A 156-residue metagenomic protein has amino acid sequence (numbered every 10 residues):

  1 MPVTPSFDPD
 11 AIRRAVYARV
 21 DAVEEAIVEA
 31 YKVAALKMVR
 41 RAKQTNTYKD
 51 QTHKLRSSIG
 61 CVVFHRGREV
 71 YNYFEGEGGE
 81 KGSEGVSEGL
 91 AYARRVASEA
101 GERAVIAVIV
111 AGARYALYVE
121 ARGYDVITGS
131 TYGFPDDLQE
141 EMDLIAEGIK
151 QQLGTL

Functional and structural regions predicted by a protein language model:
M1-A22: N-terminal, Lys/Arg- and Ser/Thr-rich interaction peptides
P2, V126-L156: Protruding loop/beta-arch "assembly-hinge" segments enriched in small, turn-prone residues
R13-V16, A35, A146: A generic alpha-helix structural signal
A18-V119: Short, low-complexity, charged/polar segments at coil/turn and helix-coil boundaries
R114-T131: Short helix/strand-capping connector loops at secondary-structure junctions
